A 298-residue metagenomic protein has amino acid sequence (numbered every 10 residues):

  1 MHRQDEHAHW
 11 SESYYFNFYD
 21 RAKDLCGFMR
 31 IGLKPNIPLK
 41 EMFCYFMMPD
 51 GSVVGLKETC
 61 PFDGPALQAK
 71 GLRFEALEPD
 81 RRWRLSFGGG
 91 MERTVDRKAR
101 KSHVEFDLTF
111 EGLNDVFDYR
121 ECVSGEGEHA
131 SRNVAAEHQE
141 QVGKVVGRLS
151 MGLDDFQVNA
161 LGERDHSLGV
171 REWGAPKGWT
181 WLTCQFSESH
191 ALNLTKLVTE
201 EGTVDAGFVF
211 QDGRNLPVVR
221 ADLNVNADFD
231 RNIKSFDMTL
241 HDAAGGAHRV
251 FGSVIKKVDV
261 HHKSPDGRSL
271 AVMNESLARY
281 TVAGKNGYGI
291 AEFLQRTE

Functional and structural regions predicted by a protein language model:
M1-E298: Structured soluble/peripheral alpha/beta segments that form catalytic or ligand/cofactor-binding pockets
